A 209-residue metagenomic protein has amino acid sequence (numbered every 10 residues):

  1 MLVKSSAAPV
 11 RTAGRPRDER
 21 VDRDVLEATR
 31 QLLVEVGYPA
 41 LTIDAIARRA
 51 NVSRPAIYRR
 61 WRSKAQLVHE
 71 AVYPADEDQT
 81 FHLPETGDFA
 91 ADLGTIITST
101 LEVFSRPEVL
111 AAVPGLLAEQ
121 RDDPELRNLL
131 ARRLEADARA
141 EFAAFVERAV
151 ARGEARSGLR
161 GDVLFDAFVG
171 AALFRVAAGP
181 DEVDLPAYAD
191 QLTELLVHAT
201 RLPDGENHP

Functional and structural regions predicted by a protein language model:
M1-R49, P55, A65-Q66: Basic, helix-initiating cap at the start of DNA-binding domains
M1-V10, T95, A136, A140 (+4 more regions): C-terminal peripheral helix-coil segments that are non-catalytic and often amphipathic
D22, I43, A65, T86 (+6 more regions): Short, structured helix-loop boundary elements
A40, S63-V68, E77-Q79, L93: Short amphipathic alpha-helical segment with a characteristic S/N-K-E followed by hydrophobic residues
T80-V113: Hydrophobic alpha-helical connector segments
T98-F104, V113-D122, T193-T200: Helix-loop "lid/cap" segments that line or gate small-molecule binding pockets
P107, A111-P114, P124-A151, G161: Amphipathic alpha-helical packing segments from all-alpha helical-bundle domains
